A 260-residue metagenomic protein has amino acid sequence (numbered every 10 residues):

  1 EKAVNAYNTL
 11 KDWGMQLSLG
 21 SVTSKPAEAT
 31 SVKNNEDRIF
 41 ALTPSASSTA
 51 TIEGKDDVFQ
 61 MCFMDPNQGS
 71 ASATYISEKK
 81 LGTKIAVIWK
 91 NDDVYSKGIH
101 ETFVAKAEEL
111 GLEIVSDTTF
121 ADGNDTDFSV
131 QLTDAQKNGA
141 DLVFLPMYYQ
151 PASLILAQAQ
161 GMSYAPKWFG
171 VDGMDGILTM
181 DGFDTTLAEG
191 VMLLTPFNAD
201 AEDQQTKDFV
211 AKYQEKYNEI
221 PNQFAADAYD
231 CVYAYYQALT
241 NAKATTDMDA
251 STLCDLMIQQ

Functional and structural regions predicted by a protein language model:
E1-Q260: Extracytosolic ligand-binding ectodomains
